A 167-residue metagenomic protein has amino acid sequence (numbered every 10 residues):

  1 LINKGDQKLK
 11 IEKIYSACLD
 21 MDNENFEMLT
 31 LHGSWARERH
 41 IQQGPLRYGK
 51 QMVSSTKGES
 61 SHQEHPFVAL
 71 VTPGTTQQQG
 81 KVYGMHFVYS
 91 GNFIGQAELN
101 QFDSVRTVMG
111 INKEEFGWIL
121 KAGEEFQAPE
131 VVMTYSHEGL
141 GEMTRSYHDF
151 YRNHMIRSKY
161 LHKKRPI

Functional and structural regions predicted by a protein language model:
L1-L99, S104-V105, E114-G117: Polysaccharide-binding surfaces and accessory modules of carbohydrate-active proteins
N3-G5, Y135, Y151: Generic hydrophobic/packing signal
F87-Y89, M109, E130, Y135: Pocket-edge structural micro-motifs
V105-G110, W118, Q127, Y151: Active-site-proximal, glycine-rich beta->alpha crossover segments in alpha/beta enzymes that shape flexible
M109, A122, K163-I167: Short, intrinsically disordered, charge-balanced linker/junction segments flanking boundaries in proteins
W118-H137: Short Pro-Gly-centered flexible turn/kink motifs
T134-S146: Short, Lys/Arg- and Gly-enriched loop/turn segments at beta-strand edges
M143-I167: An acidic-aromatic substrate-binding cleft motif
